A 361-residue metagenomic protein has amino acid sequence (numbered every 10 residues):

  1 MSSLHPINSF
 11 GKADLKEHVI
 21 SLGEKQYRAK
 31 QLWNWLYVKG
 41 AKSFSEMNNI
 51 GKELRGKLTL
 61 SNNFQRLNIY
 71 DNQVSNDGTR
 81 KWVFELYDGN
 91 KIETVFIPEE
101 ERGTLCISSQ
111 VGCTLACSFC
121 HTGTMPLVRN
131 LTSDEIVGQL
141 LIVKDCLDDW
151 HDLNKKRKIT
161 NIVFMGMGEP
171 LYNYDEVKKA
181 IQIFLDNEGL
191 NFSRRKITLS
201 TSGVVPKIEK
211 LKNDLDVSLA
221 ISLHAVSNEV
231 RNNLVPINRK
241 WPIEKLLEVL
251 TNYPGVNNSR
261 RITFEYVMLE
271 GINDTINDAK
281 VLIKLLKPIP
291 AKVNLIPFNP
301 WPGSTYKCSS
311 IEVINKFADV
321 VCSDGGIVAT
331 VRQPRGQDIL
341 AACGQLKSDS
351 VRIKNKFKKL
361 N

Functional and structural regions predicted by a protein language model:
M1-N90, N154, T251-R261, Y266-N361: Auxiliary Fe-S-binding modules of radical SAM enzymes
S75, S108-S109, S200, S222: Short linear Ser/Thr-Pro motifs
G78, G103, K158-N161: Exposed loop/turn and edge beta-strand positions of beta-sandwich/beta-sheet ligand-binding modules
K91-F96: A short loop-to-beta-strand scaffold at the N-terminal edge of the catalytic core in hydrolase folds
P98-D145, D149: Canonical Radical SAM [4Fe-4S] cluster-binding loop centered on the CxxxCxxC motif and its immediate flanking residues
L131, G203, P334-D338: Short beta->alpha linker loops
L147-D324: Conserved AdoMet/S-adenosylmethionine-binding subsite of the radical SAM
